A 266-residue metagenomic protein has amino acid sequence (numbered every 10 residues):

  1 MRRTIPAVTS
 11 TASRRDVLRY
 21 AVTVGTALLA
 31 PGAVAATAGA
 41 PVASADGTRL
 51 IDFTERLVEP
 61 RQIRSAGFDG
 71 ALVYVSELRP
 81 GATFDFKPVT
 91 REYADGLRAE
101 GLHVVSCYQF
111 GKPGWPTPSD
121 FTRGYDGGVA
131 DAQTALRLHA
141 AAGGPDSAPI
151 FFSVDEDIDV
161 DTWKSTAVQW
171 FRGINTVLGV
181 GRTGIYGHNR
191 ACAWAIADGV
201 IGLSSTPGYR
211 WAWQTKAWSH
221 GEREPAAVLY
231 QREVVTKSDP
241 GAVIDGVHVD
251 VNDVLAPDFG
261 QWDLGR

Functional and structural regions predicted by a protein language model:
M1-S13, A30: N-terminal secretory signal peptides
S10-A12, G32-T54: C-terminal segment of N-terminal export signals and the immediately downstream linker at the start of the mature
R14-T23: N-terminal export leaders
D46-R56, P60-I63, C192, A197-R266: Functionally critical loop-and-helix segments that line ligand-binding/catalytic clefts of soluble enzyme domains
T48-L50, G70, H103-V105, S147-F151 (+2 more regions): Structural preference for beta-strand elements that scaffold enzyme active sites
E55-V58, V73-D157: Substrate-binding cleft of extracellular glycoside hydrolase catalytic domains
D157-G181: Active-site cleft segment of glycoside hydrolase catalytic domains centered on the general acid/base Glu
V180-W194: Aromatic-lined carbohydrate-recognition surfaces of secreted/lumenal glycan-active proteins
